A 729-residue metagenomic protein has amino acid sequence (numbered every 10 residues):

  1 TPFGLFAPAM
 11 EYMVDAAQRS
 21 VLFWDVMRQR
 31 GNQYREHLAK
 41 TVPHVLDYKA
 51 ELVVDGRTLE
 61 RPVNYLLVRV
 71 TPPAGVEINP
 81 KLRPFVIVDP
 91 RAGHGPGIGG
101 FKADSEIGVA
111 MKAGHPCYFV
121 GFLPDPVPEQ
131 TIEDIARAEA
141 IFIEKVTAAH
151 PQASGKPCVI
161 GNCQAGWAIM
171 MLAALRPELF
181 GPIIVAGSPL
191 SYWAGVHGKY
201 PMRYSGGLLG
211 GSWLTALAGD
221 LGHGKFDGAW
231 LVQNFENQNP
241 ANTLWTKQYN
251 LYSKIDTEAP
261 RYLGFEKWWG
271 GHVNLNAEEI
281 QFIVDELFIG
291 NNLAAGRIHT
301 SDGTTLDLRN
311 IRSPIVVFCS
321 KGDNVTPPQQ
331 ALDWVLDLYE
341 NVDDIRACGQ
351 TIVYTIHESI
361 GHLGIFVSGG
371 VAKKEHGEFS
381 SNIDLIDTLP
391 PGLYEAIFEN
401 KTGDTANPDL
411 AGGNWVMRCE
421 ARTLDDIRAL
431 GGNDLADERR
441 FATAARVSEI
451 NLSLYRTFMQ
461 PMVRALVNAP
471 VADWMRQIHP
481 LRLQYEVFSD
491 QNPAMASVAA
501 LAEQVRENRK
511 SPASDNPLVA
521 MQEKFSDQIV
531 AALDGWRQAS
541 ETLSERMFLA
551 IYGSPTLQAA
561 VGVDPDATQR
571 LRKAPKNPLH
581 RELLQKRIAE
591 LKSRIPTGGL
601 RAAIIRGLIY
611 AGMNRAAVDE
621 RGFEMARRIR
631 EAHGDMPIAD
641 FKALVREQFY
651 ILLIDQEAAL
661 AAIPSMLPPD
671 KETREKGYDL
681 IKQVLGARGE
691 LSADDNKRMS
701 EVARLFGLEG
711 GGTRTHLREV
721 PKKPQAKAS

Functional and structural regions predicted by a protein language model:
T1-G4, L123, F288, N292-L306 (+3 more regions): Alpha/beta-hydrolase-fold serine-hydrolase catalytic core, especially in secreted/extracellular enzymes
T1-V26, A148, Q152, I169-E278 (+1 more regions): Alpha/beta-hydrolase-fold enzymes
A39-P126: Short, surface-exposed "cap/lid" segments of acyl-processing enzymes
Q130-A148: Alpha/beta-hydrolase active-site loop
V159-G161, A186, F318: Short beta-strand immediately N-terminal to the catalytic nucleophile in serine-hydrolase-like folds
I160-I169: Gly/Ala-rich beta-loop-alpha elbow adjacent to hydrolase catalytic centers
I311, V317-C319, D323: Short beta-strand/loop motif that positions the catalytic acidic residue of the alpha/beta-hydrolase fold
D564-S729: Small-residue-enriched hydrophobic alpha-helices in membranes
